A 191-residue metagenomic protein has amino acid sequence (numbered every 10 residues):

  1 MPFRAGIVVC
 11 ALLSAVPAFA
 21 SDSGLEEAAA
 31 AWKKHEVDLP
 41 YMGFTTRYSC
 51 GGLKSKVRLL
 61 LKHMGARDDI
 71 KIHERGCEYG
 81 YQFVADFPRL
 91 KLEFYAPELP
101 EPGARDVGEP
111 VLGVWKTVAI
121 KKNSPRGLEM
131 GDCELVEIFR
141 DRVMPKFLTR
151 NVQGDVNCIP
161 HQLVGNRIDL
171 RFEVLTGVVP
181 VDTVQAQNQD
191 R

Functional and structural regions predicted by a protein language model:
G6-A15: Bacterial N-terminal signal peptides
A18-D22, E26: Boundary at the C-terminal end of the N-terminal hydrophobic targeting segment
A28-T45, L112-R126: Acidic/histidine-rich, surface-exposed loop or edge segments in extracytoplasmic proteins
C50, K54, R58-L61, V136-R140: Extracytoplasmic/secreted envelope proteins and their assembly/folding machinery, especially bacterial periplasmic
R58-A66, M144, L148: Sec-exported extracytoplasmic/periplasmic mature domains
G65-C77, R150-N157: Short beta-strand elements
D69-E101: Short, intrinsically disordered low-complexity segments
I138-R191: Glycine-rich, aromatic-bearing surface loops/beta-hairpins
